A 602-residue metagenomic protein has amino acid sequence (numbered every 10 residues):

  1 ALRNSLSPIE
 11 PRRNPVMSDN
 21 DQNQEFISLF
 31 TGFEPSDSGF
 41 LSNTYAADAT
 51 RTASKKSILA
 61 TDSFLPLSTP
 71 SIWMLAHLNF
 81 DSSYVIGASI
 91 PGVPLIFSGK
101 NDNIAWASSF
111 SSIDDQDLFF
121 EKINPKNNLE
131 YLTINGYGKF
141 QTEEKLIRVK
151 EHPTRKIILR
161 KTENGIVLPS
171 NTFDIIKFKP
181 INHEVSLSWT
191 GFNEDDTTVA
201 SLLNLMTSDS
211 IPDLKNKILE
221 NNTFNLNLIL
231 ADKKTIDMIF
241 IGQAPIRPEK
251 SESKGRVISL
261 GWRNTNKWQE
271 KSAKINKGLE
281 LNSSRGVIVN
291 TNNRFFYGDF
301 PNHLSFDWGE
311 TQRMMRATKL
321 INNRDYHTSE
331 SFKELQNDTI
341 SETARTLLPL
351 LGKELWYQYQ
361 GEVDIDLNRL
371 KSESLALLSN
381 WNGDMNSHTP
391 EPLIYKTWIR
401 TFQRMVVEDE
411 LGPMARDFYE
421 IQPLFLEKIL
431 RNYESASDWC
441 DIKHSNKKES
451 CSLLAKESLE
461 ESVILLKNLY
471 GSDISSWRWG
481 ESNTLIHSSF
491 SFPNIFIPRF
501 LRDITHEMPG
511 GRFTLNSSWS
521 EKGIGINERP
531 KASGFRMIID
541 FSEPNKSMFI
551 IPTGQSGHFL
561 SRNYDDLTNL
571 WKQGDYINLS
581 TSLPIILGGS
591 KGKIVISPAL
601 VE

Functional and structural regions predicted by a protein language model:
A1-S372, A376-H388, R502-E602: Mature extracytoplasmic enzyme cores
P8-I9, G309, G412, L424 (+1 more regions): General helical secondary-structure elements
S38, H388-E391, Y395, G412 (+12 more regions): Short linear sequence motifs
G87, M238-G242, I340-R345, L355-V363 (+7 more regions): Short amphipathic alpha-helical patches
I246-I275, E449-M508: Feature captures C-terminal
R294, S379, M385-T397, F402 (+7 more regions): Zn2+-dependent metallopeptidase catalytic domains
L393-G480: Charged, long alpha-helical assembly modules
